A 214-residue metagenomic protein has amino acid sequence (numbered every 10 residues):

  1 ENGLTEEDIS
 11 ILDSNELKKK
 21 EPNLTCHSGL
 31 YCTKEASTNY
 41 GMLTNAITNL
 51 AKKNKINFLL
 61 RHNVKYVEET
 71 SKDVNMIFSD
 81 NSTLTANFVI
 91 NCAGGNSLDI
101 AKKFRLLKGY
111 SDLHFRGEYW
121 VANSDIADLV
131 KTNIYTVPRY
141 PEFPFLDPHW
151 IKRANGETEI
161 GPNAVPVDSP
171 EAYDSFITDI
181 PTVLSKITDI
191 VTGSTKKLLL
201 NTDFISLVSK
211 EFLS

Functional and structural regions predicted by a protein language model:
E1-N54, L59-L60, Y66-K72, I177-S194: Flavin (FAD/FMN) cofactor-binding and adjacent substrate-gating region of FAD-dependent oxidoreductase domains
S10, S14-K19, S37, S111-R116 (+3 more regions): Flavin (FAD/FMN) cofactor-binding core of flavoprotein oxidoreductases
S14-P22, T44-T48, K65, A93-G95 (+5 more regions): Low-complexity, flexible helical/coil segments
S28-C32, N81, N201: Short amphipathic alpha-helical segments at helix-loop
K34, D80, L207: Charge-dense, low-complexity intrinsically disordered segments
V67-D179: Flavin-dependent oxidoreductases
N155-T158, N163-S214: Contiguous C-terminal substrate-recognition/catalytic subdomains in enzyme active sites
